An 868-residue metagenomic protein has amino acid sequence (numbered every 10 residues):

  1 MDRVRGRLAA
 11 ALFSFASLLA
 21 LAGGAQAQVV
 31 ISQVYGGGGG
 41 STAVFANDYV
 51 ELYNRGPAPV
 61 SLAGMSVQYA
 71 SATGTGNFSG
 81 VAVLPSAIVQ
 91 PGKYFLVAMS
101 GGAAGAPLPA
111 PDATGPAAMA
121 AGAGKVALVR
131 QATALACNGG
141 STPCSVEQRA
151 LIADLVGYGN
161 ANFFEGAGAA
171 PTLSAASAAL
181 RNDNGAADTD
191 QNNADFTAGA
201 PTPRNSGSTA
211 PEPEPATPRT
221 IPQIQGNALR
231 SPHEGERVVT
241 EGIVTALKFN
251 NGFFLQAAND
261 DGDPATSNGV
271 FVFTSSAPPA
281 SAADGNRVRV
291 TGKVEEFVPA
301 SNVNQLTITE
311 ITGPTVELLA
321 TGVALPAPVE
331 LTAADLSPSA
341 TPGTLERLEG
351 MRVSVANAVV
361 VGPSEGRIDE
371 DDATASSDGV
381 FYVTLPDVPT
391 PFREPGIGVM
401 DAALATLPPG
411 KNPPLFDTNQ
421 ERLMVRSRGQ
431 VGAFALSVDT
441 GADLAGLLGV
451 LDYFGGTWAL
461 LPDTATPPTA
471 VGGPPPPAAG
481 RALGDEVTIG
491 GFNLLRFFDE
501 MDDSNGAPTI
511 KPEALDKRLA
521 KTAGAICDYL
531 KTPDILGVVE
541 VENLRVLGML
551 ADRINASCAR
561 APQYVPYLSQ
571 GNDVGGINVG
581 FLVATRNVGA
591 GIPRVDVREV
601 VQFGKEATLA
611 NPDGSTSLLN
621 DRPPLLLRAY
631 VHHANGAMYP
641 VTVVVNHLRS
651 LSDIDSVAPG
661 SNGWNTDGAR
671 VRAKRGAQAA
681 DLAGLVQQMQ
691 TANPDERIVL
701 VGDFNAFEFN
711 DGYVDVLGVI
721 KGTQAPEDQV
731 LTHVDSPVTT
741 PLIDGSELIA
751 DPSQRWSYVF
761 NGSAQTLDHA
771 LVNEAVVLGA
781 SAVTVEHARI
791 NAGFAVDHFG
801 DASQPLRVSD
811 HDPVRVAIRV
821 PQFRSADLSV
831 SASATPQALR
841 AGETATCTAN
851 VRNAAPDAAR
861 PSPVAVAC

Functional and structural regions predicted by a protein language model:
A10-A20: Bacterial N-terminal signal peptides
Q26-A176, D190, T217-N227, P232-N302 (+3 more regions): Activation on beta-sandwich/Ig-like modules and their edge loops
A27-G40, Q822-R840: Low-complexity, acidic Ser/Thr/Pro/Gly-rich terminal tails and inter-domain linkers that flank the onset of structured
V44, A187, A200-K521, P566 (+5 more regions): Extended non-catalytic accessory segments flanking core domains
F45-R55, A841-D857: Short beta-strand elements of extracellular/lumenal beta-sandwich folds
Y53-A58, T245-L247, A358-G362, H632 (+1 more regions): Short solvent-exposed strand-capping/beta-turn motif centered on an Asx-Ser/Thr pair
A58-Q68, E349, S354-V355, V361-T374 (+3 more regions): Short, hydrophobic/aromatic beta-strand segments
A87-Q90, Y94, M99-A104, A161-F164 (+3 more regions): Divalent cation-coordinating acidic motifs and surrounding scaffolds that mediate Ca2+/Mg2+/Mn2+/Zn2+-dependent binding
